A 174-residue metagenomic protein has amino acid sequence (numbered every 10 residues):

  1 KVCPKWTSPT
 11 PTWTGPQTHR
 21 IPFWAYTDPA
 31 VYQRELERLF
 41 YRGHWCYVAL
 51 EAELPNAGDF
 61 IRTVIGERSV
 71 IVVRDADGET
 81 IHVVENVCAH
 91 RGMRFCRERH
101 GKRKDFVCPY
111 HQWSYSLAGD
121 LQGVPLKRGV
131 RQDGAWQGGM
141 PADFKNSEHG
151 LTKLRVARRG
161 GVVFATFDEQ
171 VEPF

Functional and structural regions predicted by a protein language model:
K1-T14, H19, Q33-R34, I81: Peripheral, non-cofactor segments flanking catalytic/redox cores
P4, P11, W24-D28, F40-R42 (+5 more regions): A short linear-motif detector with a strong N-terminal bias
G15, H19-V72: Non-catalytic accessory segments flanking enzyme active sites
L54-E169: Rieske [2Fe-2S] iron-sulfur-binding domain
Q170-F174: Short, intrinsically disordered, charge-balanced linker/junction segments flanking boundaries in proteins
